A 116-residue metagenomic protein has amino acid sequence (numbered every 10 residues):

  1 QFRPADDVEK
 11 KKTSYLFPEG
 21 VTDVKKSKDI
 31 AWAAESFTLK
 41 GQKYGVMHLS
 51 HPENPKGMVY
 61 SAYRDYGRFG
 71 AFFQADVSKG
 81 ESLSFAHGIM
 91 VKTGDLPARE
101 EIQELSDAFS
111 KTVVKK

Functional and structural regions predicted by a protein language model:
Q1-D76: Trp/Gly-enriched beta-strand surface patches
Y44-K116: Beta-strand-rich recognition/accessory modules
